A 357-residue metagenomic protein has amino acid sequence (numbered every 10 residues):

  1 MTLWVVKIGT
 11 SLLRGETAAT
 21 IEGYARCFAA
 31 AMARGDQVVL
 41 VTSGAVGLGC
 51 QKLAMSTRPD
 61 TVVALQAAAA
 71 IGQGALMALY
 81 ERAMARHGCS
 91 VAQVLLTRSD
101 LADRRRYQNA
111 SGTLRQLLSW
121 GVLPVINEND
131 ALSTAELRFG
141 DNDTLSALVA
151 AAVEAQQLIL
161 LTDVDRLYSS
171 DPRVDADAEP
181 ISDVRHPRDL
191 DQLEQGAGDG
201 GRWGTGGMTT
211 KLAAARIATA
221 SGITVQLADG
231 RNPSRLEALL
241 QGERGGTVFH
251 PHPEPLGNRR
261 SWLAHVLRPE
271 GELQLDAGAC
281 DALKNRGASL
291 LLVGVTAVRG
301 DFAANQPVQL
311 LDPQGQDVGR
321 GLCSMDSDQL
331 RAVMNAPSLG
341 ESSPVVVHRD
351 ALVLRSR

Functional and structural regions predicted by a protein language model:
M1-R58, V62-R357: C-terminal catalytic "cap/lid" subdomain
